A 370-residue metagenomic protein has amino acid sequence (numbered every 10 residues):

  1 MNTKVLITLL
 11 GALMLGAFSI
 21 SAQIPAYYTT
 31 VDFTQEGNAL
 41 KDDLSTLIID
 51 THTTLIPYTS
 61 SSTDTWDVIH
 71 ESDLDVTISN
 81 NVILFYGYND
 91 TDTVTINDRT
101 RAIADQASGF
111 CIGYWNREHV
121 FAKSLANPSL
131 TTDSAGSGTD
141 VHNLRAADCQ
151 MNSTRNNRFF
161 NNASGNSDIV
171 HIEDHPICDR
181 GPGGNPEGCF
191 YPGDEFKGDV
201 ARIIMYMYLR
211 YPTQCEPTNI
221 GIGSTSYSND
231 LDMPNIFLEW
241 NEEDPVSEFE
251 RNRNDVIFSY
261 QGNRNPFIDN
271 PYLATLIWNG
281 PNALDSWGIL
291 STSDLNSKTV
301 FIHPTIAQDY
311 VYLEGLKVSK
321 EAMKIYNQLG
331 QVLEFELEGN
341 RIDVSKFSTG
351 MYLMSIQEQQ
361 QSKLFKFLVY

Functional and structural regions predicted by a protein language model:
M1-A26, T292, L364: Bacterial Sec-dependent N-terminal signal peptides
A22-V94: N-terminal module-boundary/linker segments of secreted carbohydrate-active enzymes
Q23-I24, N279-K298: Low-complexity, Pro/Thr/Ser/Gly/Ala-rich linker/spacer regions in secreted, extracellular modular proteins
S61-S72, D98-I103, P128-D133, E187-Y191 (+2 more regions): Short alpha-helical segments and helix-capping/turn motifs at coil-helix boundaries
N89-Y114: Short, His- and charge-rich active-site/binding loops that engage polyanionic ligands
A107-N116, F121-G288: Domain-level detector of nuclease and nuclease-like folds in predominantly extracellular/periplasmic contexts
D294-Y370: C-terminal outer-membrane/trafficking sorting elements
